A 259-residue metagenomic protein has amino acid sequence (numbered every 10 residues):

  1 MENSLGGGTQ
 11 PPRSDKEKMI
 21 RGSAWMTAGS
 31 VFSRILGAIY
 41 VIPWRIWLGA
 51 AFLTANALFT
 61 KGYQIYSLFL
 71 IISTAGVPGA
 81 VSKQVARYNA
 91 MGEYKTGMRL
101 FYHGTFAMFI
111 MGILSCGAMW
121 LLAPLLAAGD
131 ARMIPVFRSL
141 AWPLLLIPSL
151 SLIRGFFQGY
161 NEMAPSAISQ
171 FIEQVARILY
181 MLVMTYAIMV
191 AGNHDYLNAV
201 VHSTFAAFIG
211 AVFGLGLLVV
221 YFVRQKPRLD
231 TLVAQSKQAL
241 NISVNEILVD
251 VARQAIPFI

Functional and structural regions predicted by a protein language model:
M1-I39, R99, K237-F258: N-terminal membrane topogenesis motif
K18-R21, R45-L68, Y196-H202, N245-V251: Interfacial/gating helices of multi-pass transporter permease domains
T60-K83, L145, I259: Small-residue-rich midsections of specific transmembrane alpha-helices
I72-F106, G159-A164: Transmembrane-helix boundary and interhelical linker motifs in polytopic inner-membrane proteins
L114-I134: Short membrane-interface helical motifs at transmembrane helix boundaries in multi-pass membrane transporters
G129-I153: Alpha-helical transmembrane segments of multi-pass membrane proteins
I147-S169: Membrane-interface junctions at transmembrane-helix termini in multi-pass inner-membrane proteins
A164, V175-R228: Membrane-interface helix-loop junctions in multi-pass transport and translocation proteins
